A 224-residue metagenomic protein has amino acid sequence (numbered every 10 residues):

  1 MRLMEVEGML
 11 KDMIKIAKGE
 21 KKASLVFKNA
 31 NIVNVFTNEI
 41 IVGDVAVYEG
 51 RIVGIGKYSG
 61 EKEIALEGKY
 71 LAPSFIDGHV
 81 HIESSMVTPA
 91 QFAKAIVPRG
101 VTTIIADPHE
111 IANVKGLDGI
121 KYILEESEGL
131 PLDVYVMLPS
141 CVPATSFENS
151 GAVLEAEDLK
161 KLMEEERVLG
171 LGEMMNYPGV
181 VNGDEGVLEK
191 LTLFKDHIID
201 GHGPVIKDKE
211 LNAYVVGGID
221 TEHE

Functional and structural regions predicted by a protein language model:
R2-I16, A93-D200: Divalent-metal coordination cores built from histidine and acidic residues
M4-S74: Histidine-rich, glycine-flanked metal-binding segment
A30, G50, G68, H79 (+3 more regions): Divalent metal-coordination and catalytic microenvironments
N34-N38, S85, S150-A152: Short loop/turn motifs at secondary-structure junctions and domain boundaries
K69-F92: Di-metal (Zn2+ and/or Mg2+/Mn2+) metal-binding site signature of metallo-dependent hydrolases with the MBL/beta-CASP
I76-E83, L171, D200-H202, H223: Histidine-centered divalent metal-coordination motifs
E185-L193, I199-E224: Functional cores that coordinate and move charged inorganic groups
